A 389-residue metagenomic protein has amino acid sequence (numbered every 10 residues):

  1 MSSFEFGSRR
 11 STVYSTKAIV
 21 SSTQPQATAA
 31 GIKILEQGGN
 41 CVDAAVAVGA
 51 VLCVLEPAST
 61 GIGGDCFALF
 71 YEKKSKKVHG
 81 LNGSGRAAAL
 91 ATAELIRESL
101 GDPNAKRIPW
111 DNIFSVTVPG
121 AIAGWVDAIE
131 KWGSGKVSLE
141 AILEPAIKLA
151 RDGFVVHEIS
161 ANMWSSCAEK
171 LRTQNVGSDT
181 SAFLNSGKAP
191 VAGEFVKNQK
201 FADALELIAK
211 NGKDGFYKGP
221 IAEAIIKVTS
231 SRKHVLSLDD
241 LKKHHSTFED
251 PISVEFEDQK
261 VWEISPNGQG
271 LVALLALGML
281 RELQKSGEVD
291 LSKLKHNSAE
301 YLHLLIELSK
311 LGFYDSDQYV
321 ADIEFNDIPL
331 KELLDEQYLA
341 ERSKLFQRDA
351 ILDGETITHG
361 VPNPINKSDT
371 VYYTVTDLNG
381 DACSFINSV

Functional and structural regions predicted by a protein language model:
M1-A29, K33, C41-N211, F216-K218 (+4 more regions): Noncatalytic scaffold domains of N-terminal-nucleophile
I34-Q37, V51, A58, M279 (+2 more regions): Generic N-terminal helix/loop capping motif
I34-V48, C53, L69, H79 (+1 more regions): Internal mixed beta-strand/loop scaffold within catalytic domains of large alpha/beta enzymes
E130-V137, K210-K213, L280-V289, S316-A321: Short helix-capping/linker segments at secondary-structure and domain boundaries
G187, K285-V389: Internal maturation/activation junctions in enzymes
L271: Flexible, polar/acidic helix-loop-strand segments at domain edges
